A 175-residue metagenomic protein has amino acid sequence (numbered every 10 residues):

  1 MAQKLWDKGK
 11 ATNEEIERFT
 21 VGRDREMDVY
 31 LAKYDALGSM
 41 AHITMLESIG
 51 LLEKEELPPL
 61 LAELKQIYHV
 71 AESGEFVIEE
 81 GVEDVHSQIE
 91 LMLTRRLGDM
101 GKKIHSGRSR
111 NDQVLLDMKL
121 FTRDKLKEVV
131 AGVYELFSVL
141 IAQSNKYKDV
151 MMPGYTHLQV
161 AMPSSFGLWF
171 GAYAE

Functional and structural regions predicted by a protein language model:
M1-E175: A helix-coil-helix interface module used to build multimeric assemblies and to scaffold catalytic/cofactor sites
